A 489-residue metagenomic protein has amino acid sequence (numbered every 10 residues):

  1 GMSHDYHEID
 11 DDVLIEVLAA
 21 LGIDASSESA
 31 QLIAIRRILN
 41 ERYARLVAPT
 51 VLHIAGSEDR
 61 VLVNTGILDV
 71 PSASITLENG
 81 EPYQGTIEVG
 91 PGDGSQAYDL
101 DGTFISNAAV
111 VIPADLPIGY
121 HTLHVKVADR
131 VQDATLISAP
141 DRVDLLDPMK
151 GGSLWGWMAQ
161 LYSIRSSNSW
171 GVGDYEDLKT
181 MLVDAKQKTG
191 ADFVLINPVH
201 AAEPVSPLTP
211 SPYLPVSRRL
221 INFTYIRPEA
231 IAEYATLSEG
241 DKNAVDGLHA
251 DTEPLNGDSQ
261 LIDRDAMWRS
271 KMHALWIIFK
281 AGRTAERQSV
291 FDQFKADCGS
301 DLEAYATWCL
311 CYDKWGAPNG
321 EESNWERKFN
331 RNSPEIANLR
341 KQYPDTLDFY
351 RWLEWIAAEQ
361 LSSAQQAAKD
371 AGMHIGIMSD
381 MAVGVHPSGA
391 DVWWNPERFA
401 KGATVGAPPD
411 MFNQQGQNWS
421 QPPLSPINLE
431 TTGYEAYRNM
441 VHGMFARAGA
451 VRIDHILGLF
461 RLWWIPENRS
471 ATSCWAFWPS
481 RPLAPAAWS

Functional and structural regions predicted by a protein language model:
G1-S3: Eukaryotic low-complexity, mixed-charge intrinsically disordered interaction/regulatory segments enriched in acidic
D5-G22: Short, Lys/Arg-enriched alpha-helical microdomains
A19-G85, P91-Y120, V125, S138-N395 (+1 more regions): Acidic/aromatic-lined carbohydrate-recognition and catalytic surfaces of CAZymes acting on diverse glycans
K126-R130: Beta-strand-rich extracellular modules
Q132-I137: C-terminal edge beta-strand
D144-S153, A390-L424: Active-site-adjacent "gating/activation" loops or surface patches in catalytic cores
Y343, V392-T404, P426, I465 (+1 more regions): Glycine-rich tight-turn/loop motif centered on a GG-T
Y350-A371, T432-S489: Active-site neighborhood of glycoside hydrolase catalytic domains
